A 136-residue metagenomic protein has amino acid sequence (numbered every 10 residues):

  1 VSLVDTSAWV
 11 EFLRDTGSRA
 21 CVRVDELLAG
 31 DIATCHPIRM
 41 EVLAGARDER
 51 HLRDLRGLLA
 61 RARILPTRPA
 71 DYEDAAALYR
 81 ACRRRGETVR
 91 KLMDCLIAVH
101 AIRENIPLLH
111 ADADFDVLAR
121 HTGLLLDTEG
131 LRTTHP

Functional and structural regions predicted by a protein language model:
V1, A98, I102-P136: Acidic, PIN/NYN-like endoribonuclease modules and their adjacent C-terminal/linker elements
V1-T34, L43-G57, H135-P136: Short, well-structured N-terminal submotif of metal-dependent ribonuclease cores
D5-T6, V42, A75, A101: Generic structural signal for small/hydrophobic residues in well-ordered secondary structure, especially within
T6, H36, M93-C95: Conserved glycosyltransferase catalytic-site signature
A8, I38-E41, D71, D114: Short, well-ordered alpha-helical scaffold segment located in the soluble/lumenal catalytic or ligand-binding core
A33, L65, D127: General small-molecule cofactor/ligand-binding pocket signal
R50-R53, C82-R83, L125-E129: Short, hinge-like loop/turn segments at secondary-structure boundaries
R63-A111: Active-site neighborhoods of divalent-metal-dependent phosphate/nucleic-acid chemistry enzymes
